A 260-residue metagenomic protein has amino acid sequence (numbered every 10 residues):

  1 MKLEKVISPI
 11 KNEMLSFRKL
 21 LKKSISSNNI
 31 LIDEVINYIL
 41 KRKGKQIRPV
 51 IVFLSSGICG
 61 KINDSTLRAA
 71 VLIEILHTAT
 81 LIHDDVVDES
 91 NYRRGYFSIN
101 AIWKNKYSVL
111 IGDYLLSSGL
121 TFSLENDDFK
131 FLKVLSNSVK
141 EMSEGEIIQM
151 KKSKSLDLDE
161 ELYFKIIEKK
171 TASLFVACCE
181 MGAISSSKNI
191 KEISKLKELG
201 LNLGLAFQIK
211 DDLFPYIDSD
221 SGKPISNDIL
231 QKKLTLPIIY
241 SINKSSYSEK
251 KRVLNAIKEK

Functional and structural regions predicted by a protein language model:
M1-K23: N-terminal amphipathic/basic leader segments beginning at the initiator methionine
K2, K104, I257-K260: Alpha-helix capping and helix-coil boundary motifs
L15, K22-K250: Mg2+-dependent prenyl diphosphate-binding active-site environment of isoprenoid biosynthetic enzymes
Y247-K260: Short, intrinsically disordered, charge-balanced linker/junction segments flanking boundaries in proteins
